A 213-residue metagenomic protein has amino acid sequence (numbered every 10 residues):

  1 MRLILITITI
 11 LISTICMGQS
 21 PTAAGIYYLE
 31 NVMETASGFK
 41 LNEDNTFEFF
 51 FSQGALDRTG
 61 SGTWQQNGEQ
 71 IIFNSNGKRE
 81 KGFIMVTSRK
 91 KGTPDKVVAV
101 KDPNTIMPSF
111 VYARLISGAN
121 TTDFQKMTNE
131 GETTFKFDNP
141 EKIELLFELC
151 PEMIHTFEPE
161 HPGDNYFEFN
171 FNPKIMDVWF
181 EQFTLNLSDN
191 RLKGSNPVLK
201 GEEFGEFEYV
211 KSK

Functional and structural regions predicted by a protein language model:
M1-A24: Bacterial Sec-dependent N-terminal signal peptides
Q19-K213: Lipid interaction determinants
